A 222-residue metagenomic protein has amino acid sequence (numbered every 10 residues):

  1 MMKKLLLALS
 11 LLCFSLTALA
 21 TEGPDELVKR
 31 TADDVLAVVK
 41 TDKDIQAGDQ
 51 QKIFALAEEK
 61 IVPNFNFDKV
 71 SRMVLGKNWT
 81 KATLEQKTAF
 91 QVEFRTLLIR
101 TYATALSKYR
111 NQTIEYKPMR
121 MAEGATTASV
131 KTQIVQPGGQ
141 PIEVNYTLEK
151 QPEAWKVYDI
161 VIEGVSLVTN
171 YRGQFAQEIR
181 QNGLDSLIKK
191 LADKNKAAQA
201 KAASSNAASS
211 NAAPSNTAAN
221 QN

Functional and structural regions predicted by a protein language model:
M1-L5: Positively charged n-region of N-terminal signal peptides that target proteins for export
L6-S10: Sec-dependent N-terminal signal peptides
S15-A18: N-terminal signal peptide c-region/cleavage motif recognized by signal peptidases
E22-Y102: Early exported N-terminus immediately downstream of N-terminal targeting peptides
A37, T41-G48, K52, K81-E85 (+8 more regions): Surface-exposed, polar/charged faces of alpha-helical domains in mature secreted/periplasmic/lumenal proteins
R100-I142, K194-N222: Surface-exposed, charged secondary-structure patches
E143-T169: Short beta-strand edge/turn micro-motifs at domain boundaries
D159-N222: Low-complexity, intrinsically disordered terminal/linker segments enriched in charged and Gly/Pro repeats
